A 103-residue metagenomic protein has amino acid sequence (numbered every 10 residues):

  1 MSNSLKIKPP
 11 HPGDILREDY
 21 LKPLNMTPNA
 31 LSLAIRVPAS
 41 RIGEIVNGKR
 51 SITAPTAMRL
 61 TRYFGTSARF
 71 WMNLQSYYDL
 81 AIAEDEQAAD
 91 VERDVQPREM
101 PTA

Functional and structural regions predicted by a protein language model:
S2, I7-P9, A39, R62 (+1 more regions): Peripheral/terminal regions associated with large enzymatic or DNA-binding modules
S2-M26, N73: A short, Lys/Arg-rich alpha-helix, primarily the initiator
N25-E44: Short alpha-helical DNA-recognition segment
P38, K49, F64, Q75-Y78: The DNA-recognition helices of helix-turn-helix-type DNA-binding domains
G43-E44, M58, M72: Key DNA-contacting residues within the recognition helix of helix-turn-helix
K49-R62: Short, basic-rich loop-to-helix N-cap that marks the start of a DNA-contacting helix
M72-A103: Short, charged recognition helix plus adjacent turn of helix-turn-helix-like nucleic-acid-binding domains
